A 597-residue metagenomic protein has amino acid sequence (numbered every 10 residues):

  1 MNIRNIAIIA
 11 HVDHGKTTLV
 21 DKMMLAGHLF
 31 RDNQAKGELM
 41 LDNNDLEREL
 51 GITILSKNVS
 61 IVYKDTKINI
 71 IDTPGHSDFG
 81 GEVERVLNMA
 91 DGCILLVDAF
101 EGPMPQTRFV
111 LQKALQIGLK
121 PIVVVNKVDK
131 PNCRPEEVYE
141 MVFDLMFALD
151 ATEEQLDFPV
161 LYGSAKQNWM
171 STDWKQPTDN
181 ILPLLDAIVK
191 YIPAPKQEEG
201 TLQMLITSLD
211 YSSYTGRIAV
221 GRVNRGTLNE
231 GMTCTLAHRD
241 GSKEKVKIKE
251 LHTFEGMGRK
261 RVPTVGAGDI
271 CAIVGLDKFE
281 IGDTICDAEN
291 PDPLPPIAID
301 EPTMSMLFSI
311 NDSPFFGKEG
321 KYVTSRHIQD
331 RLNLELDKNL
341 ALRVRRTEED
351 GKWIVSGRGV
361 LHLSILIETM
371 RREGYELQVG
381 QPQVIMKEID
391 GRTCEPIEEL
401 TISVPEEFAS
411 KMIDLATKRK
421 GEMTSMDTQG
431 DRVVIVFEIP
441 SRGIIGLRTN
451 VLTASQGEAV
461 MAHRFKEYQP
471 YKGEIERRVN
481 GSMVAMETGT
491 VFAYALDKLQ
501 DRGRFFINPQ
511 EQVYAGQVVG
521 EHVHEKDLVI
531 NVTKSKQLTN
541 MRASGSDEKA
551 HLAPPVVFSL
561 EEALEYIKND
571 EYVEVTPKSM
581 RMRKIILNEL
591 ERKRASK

Functional and structural regions predicted by a protein language model:
M1-T18, A90, F100-Q112, G118-K120 (+13 more regions): Conserved structured catalytic cores and adjacent interaction surfaces of nucleotide-binding/hydrolyzing enzymes
M1-V97, E101-P103, E137, M141 (+1 more regions): P-loop NTPase switch module centered on the Walker A-proximal segment
D13, L19, G51, I70-D72 (+18 more regions): Residue-level signature of catalytic and energy-coupling elements of molecular machines, predominantly ATP/GTP-dependent
A35-L39, L149-L161, P195-L205, G241-F254 (+8 more regions): Interdomain boundary/hinge elements
K120, K130-K190: Canonical P-loop GTPase G-domain recognition
Q203-M306, P314-K318, N480, T488-T539 (+2 more regions): Conserved nucleotide-binding/hydrolysis modules and their immediate coupling elements across P-loop/ASCE NTPase motors
S313-L336, K549, A553: A short, contiguous, amphipathic alpha-helix enriched in charged residues
R581, L587-K597: Acidic, low-complexity intrinsically disordered tails
